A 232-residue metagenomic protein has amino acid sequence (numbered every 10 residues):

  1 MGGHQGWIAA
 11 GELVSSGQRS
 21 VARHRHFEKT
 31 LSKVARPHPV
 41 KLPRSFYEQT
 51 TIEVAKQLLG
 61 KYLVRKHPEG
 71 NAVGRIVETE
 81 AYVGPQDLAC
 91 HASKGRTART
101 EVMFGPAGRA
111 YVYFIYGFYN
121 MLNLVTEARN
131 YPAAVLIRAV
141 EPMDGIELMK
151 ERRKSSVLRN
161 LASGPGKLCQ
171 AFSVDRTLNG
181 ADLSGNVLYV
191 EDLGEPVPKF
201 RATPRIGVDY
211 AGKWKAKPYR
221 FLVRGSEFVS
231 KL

Functional and structural regions predicted by a protein language model:
G2-P37: Short, basic, low-complexity termini and linkers enriched in Ser/Thr/Gly/Pro that act as targeting/leader peptides
L31-L232: Conserved, well-structured core segments that form or line functional sites
